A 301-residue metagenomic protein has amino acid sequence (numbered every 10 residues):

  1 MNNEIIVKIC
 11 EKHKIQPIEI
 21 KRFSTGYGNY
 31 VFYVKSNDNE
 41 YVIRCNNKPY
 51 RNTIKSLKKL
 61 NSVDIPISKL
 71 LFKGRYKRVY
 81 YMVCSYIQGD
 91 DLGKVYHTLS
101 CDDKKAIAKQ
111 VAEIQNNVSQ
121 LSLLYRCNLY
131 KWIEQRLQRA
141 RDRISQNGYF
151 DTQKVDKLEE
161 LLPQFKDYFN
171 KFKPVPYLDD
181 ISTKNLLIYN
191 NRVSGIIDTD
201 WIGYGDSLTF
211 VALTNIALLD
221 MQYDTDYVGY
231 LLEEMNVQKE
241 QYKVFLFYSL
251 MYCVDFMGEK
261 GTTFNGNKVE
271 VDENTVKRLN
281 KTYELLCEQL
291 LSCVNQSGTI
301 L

Functional and structural regions predicted by a protein language model:
N2-K14, K109, Q120-D179, T275-L301: An alpha-helical support segment within catalytic cores of ATP-dependent transferases
H13, D64, G74, D90-D91 (+6 more regions): A general structural signal marking secondary-structure boundaries and capping sites
K14-R22: Conserved N-terminal boundary motif of the eukaryotic protein kinase catalytic domain
K21-N128: ATP-binding pocket architecture of kinase catalytic cores
V31-V34, E160-T209: Active-site acidic catalytic loop and adjacent metal/ATP-binding pocket of ATP-dependent phosphoryl transfer enzymes
V42-C45, L71, P176-D179, I197 (+2 more regions): Short beta-strand segments
G89-I107, A112-A140, I144-F150, K157 (+4 more regions): Inter-domain helical "communication" segments and dimerization helices that couple sensory or membrane-embedded modules
L208-E240, S249-V269, R278: Active-site activation/catalytic loop segments of kinase-like enzymes and analogous catalytic loops in related
